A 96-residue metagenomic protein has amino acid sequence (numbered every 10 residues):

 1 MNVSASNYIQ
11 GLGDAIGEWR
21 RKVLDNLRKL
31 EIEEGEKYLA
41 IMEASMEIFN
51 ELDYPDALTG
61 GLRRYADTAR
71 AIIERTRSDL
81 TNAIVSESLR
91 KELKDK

Functional and structural regions predicted by a protein language model:
M1-K96: Surface-exposed peri-terminal alpha-helical interaction modules
